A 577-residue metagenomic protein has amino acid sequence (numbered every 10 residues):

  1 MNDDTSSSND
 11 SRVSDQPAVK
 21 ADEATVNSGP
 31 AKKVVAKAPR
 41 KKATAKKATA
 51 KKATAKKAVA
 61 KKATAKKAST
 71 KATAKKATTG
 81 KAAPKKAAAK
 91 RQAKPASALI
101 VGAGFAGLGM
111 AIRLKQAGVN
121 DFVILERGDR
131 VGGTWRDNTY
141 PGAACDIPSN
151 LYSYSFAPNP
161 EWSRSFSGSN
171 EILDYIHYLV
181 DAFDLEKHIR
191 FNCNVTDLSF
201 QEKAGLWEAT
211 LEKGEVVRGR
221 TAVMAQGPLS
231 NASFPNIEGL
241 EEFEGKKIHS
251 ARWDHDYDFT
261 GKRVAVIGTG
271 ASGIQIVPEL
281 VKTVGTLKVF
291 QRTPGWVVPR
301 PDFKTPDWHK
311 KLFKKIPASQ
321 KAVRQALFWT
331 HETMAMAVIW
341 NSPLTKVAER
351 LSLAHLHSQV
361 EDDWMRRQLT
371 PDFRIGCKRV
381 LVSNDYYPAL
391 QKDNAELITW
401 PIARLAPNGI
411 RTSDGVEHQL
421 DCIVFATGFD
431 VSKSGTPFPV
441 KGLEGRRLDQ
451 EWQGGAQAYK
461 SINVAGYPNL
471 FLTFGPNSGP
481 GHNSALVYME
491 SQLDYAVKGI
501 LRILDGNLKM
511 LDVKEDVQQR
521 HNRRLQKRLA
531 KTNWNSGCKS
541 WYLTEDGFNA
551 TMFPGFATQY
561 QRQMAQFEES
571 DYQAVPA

Functional and structural regions predicted by a protein language model:
D3-T5, D10-R91: Intrinsically disordered, polybasic Lys/Arg-rich low-complexity tracts
A88-P95, L99-F105, G109-R130, M224-Q359 (+5 more regions): Rossmann-like dinucleotide-binding core of oxidoreductases
A93-I189, Q291-P294, S358-W364: Beta1-alpha1 glycine-rich phosphate/pyrophosphate-binding loop at the start of Rossmann-like nucleotide-binding domains
I100-V101, V195, V216-L229, V264-I267 (+2 more regions): Short hydrophobic core segments
N159-Y178, R190, I267, I339-V347 (+1 more regions): Short beta-strand to alpha-helix junction loop
R164-S230, R404: Feature captures the FAD/FMN-dependent oxidoreductase FAD-binding
C422, A426-I500: Glycine/threonine-rich phosphate-binding loop and adjacent beta-strand/alpha-helix elements that clamp
V487-E490, D494-A577: C-terminal active-site-capping segments
